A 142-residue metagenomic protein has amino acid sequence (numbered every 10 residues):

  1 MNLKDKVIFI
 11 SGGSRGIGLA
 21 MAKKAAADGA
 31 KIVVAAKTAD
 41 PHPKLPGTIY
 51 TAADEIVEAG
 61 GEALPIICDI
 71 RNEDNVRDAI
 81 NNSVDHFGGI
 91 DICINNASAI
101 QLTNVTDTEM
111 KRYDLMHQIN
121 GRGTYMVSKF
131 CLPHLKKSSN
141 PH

Functional and structural regions predicted by a protein language model:
K6, G61-E62, G89-I90, L135-H142: Active-site loop of short-chain dehydrogenase/reductase
S14-R15: Conserved glycine-rich cofactor-binding loop
A30-T51: Conserved glycine-rich Rossmann-like NAD(P)H-binding loop of the short-chain dehydrogenase/reductase
G47, I67-A79, M110: The beta1-alpha1 cofactor-binding region of Rossmann-like NAD(H)/NADP(H)-dependent oxidoreductases
N96-Q101: Conserved NAD(P)H cofactor-binding loop of Rossmann-fold oxidoreductase domains
N104-V105, E109-L115: Substrate-binding pocket helix/loop in short-chain dehydrogenase/reductase
S128-K129: A short, exposed helix-loop element centered on a Lys and neighboring polar residues
